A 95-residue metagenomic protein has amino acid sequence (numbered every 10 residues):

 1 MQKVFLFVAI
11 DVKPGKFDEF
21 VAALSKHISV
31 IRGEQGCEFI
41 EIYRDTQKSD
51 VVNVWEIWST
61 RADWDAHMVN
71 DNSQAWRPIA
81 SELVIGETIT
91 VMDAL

Functional and structural regions predicted by a protein language model:
V4-D11, E41-M68: Short, well-ordered beta-strand segments in beta-rich or mixed alpha/beta enzyme and ligand-binding folds
V4-R32: N-terminal first-folded block
K26-F39, I57-V91: An amphipathic, aromatic/His-enriched active-site/gating alpha helix that lines ligand/cofactor pockets
R44, V91-D93: Residues that line or immediately flank small-molecule/substrate-binding pockets and catalytic motifs
